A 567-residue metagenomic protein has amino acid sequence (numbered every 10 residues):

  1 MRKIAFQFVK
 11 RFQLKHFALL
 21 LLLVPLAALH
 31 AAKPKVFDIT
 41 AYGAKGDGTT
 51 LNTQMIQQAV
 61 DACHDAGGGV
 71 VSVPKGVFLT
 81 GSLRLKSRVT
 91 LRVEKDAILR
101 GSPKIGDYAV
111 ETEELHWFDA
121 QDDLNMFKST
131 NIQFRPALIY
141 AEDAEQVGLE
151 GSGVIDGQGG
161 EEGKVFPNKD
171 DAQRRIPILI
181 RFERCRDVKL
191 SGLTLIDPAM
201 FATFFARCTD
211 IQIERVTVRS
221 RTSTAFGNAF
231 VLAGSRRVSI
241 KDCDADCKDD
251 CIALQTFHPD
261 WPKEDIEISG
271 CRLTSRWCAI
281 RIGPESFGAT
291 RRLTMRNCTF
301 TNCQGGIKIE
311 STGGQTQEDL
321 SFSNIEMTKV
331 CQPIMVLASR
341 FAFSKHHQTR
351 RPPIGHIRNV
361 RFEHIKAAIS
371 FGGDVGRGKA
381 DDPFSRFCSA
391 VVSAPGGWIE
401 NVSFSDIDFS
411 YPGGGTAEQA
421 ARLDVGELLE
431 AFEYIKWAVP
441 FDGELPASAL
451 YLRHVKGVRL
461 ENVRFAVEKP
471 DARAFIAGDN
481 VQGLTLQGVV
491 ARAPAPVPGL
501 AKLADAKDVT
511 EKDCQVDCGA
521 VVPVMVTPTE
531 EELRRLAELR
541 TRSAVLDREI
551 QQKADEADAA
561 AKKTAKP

Functional and structural regions predicted by a protein language model:
M1-L14: N-terminal secretory signal peptides that target proteins for export/translocation
F8, L23, R548-Q551: Generic alpha-helical structural signal
Q13-L21: Sec-dependent signal peptide hydrophobic core
L22-H30: Hydrophobic h-region of N-terminal signal peptides that target proteins for export in Gram-negative bacteria
H30-P567: Extracellular/periplasmic carbohydrate-active domains that bind, remodel, or depolymerize complex polysaccharides
